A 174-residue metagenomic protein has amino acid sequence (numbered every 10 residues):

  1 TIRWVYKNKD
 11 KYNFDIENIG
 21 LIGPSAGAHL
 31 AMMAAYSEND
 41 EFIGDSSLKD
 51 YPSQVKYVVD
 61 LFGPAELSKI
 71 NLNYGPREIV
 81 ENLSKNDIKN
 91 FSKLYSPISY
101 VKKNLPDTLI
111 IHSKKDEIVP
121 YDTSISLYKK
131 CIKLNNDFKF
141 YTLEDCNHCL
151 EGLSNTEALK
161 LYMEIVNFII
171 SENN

Functional and structural regions predicted by a protein language model:
T1, R77, E157-L159: Short, hinge-like loop/turn segments at secondary-structure boundaries
T1-Y12, D122, L127-C131: Serine-hydrolase-like catalytic core of hydrolytic proteins
R3-L72: Primarily recognizes the serine-hydrolase "nucleophile elbow" in alpha/beta-hydrolase and SGNH/GDSL folds
I16-N18, Q54-Y57, L105-T108, L134-K139: Loop/turn elements at helix/coil->beta-strand transitions in domains of secreted/extracellular proteins
G63-Y100: Mobile cap/lid helix-loop segments that gate and shape the active-site cleft of serine hydrolases
E66-L67, K115-V119: Acidic catalytic loop of the alpha/beta-hydrolase fold
N104, L109-H112, D116: Short beta-strand/loop motif that positions the catalytic acidic residue of the alpha/beta-hydrolase fold
I111, D122-N174: C-terminal catalytic histidine-bearing segment of alpha/beta-hydrolase fold enzymes
